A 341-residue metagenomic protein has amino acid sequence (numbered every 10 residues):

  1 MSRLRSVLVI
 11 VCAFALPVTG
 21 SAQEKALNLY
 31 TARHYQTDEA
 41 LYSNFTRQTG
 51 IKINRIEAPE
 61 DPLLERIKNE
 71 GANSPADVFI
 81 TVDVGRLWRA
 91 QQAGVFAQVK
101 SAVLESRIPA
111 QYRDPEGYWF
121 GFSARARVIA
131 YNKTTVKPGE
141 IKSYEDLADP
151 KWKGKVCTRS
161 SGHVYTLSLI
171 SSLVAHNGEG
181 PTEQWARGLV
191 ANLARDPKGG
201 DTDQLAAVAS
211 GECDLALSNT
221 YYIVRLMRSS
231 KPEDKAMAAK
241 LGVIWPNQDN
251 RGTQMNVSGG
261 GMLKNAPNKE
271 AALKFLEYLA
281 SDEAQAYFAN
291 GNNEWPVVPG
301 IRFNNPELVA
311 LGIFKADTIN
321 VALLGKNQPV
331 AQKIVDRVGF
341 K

Functional and structural regions predicted by a protein language model:
Q23-W88: Early extracytoplasmic/lumenal segment of secretory-pathway proteins
Y30-R33, P115-E116, Y131-K133, G139 (+3 more regions): Short beta-strand->loop
S74-F79, A97-Y131, E145, K155-T158: A structural signal for short loop-to-beta-strand junctions that line the ligand-binding cleft of periplasmic/secreted
L87-V95, R113-K142, I170-S171, M255-G261: Periplasmic solute-binding protein
F96-E105, W119-F120, E145, P232-Q254 (+1 more regions): Short beta-strand->loop
Y165, S172, H176-P246: Ligand-binding pocket segment of bilobal, Venus flytrap-like solute-binding proteins
S258-T318: Mature extracytoplasmic/periplasmic domains
R302-K341: Extracellular/periplasmic bilobal clamshell ligand-binding domains
